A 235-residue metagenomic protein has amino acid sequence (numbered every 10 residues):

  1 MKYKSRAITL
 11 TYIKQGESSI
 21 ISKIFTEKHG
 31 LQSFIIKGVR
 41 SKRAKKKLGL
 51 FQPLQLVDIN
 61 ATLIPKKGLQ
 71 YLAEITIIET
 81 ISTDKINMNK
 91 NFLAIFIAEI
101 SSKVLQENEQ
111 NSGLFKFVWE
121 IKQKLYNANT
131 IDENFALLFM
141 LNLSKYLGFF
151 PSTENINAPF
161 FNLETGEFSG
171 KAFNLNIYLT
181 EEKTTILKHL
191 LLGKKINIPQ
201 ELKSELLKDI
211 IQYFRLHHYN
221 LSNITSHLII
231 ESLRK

Functional and structural regions predicted by a protein language model:
M1-I20, F25-K235: Non-catalytic alpha-helical scaffolds and adjoining flexible linkers that form interface surfaces for assembly
